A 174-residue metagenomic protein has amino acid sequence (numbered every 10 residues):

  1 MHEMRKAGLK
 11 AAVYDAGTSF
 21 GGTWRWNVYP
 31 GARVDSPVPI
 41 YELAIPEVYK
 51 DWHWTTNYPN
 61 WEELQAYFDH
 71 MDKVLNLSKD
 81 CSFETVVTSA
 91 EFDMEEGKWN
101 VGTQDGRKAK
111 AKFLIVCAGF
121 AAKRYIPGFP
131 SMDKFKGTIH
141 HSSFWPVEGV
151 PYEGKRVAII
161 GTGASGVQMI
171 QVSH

Functional and structural regions predicted by a protein language model:
M1, R5-K6, I170, H174: Gly/Ala-rich phosphate-binding loop of Rossmann-like dinucleotide-binding domains, activating on the conserved
R5-A7, Y29-P30, S131-K134: Glycine-rich, phosphate-binding/catalytic loops in enzymes
G8-A16, W24: Short beta-strand "acidic-cap" motif of Rossmann-like dinucleotide-binding folds
V13, C81-S82, G137-H140: Conserved beta-strand scaffold positions in the cores of enzyme catalytic domains, especially in NTP/NDP-utilizing
T18-G21, R25-Y67: Glycine-rich active-site loop/strand segments that organize a redox cofactor
V48-W54, N60-E63, A118-S173: Glycine-rich dinucleotide-binding loop and its adjacent helix/turn
T55-A121: Feature captures the FAD/FMN-dependent oxidoreductase FAD-binding
